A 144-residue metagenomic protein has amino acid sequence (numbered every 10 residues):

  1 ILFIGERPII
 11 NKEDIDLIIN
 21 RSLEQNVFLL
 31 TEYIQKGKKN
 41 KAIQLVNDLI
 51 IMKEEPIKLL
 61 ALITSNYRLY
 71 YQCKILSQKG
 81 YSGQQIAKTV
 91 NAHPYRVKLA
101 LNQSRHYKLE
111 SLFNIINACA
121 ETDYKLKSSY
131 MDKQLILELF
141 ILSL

Functional and structural regions predicted by a protein language model:
I1-F28, Y33-K36: Long, charge-dense, solvent-exposed interaction surfaces that engage phosphate-rich ligands
N26, Q35-L144: Helix-rich C-terminal "collar"/helical-bundle subdomain used as an assembly and partner-interaction module in RFC-like
